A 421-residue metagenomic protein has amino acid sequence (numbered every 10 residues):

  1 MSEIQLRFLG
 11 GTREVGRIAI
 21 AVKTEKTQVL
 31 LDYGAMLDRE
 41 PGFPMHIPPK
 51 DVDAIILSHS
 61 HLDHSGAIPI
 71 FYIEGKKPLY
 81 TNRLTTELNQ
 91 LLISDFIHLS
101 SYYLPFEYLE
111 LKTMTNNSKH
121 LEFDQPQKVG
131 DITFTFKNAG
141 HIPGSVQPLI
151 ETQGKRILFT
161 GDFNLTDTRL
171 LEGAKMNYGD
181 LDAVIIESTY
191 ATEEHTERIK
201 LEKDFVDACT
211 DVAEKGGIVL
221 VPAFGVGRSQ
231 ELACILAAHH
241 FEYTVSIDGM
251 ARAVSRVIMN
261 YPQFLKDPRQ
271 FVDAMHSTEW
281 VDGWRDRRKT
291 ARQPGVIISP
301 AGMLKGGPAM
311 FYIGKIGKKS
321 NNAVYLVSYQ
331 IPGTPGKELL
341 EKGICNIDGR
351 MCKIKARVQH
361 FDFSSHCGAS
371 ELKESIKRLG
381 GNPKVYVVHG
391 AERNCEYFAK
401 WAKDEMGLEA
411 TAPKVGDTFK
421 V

Functional and structural regions predicted by a protein language model:
M1-K50, H120-E172, K289, V296 (+3 more regions): Core dinuclear metal-dependent hydrolase active-site scaffold
T12-R17, A21-K77, T81, T85-S118 (+3 more regions): Pre-active-site segment of Zn-dependent metallo-hydrolases
L31-Y33, V52-H61, A67-I68, L79-N82 (+11 more regions): Active-site neighborhood of phospho(di)ester-bond hydrolases with catalytic His/Asp-centered motifs
P48-K50, F71-G75, M176-D180, K315-S320 (+1 more regions): Short, conserved loop/helix-junction motifs that constitute active-site signature segments in enzyme catalytic cores
Q90-S145, Q263-Q293: Metallo-beta-lactamase
D167-D248, A323, S328, N346-E409: Cap/insert and terminal regions of metallo-dependent hydrolase folds
A208-P332, V388: Hard-cation-handling environments
W284-R288, L340-G349: Long, charged, low-complexity intrinsically disordered regions
